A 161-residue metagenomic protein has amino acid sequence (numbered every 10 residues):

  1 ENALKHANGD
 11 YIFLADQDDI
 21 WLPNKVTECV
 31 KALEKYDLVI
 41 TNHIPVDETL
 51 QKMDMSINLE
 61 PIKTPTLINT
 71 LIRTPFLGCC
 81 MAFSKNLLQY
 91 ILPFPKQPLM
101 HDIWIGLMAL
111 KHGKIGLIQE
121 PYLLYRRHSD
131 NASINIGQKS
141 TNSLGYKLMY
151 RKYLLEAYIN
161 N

Functional and structural regions predicted by a protein language model:
E1-Q138: Nucleotide-sugar donor-binding/catalytic module of glycosyltransferases that assemble extracellular/cell-envelope
Q138, N142-N161: C-terminal, non-catalytic tails of nucleotide-sugar-dependent glycosyltransferases
